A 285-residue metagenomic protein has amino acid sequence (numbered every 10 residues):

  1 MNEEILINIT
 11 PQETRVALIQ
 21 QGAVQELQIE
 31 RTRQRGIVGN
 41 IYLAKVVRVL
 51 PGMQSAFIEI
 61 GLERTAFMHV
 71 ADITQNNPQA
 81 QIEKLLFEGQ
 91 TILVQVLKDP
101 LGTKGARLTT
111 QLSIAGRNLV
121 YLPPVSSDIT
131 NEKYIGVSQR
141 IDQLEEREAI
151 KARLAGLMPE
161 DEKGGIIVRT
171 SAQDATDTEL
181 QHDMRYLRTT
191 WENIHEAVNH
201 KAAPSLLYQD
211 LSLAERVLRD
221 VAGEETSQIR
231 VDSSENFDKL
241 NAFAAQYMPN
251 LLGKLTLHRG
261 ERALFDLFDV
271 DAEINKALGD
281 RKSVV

Functional and structural regions predicted by a protein language model:
M1-V285: DE-rich acidic low-complexity regions and acidic surface loops
